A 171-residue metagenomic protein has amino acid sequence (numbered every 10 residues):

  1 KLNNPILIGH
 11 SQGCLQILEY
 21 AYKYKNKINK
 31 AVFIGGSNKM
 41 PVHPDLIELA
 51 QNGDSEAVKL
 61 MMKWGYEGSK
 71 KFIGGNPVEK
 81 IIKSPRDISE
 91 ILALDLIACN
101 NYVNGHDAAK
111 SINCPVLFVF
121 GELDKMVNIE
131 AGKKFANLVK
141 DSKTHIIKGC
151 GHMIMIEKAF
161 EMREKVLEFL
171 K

Functional and structural regions predicted by a protein language model:
L2-S11: Alpha/beta-hydrolase fold nucleophile elbow
L15-K59: Flexible "cap/lid" loop of the alpha/beta hydrolase fold
E48-S111: Conserved alpha/beta-hydrolase catalytic His-Asp/Glu region
D87, V127-E130, E157: Residue-level signal for the nucleotide or nucleotide-sugar donor/cofactor binding architecture
L96, F135, M162, V166 (+1 more regions): Hydrophobic "lid"/C-terminal helical patch of Rossmann-like NAD(P)-dependent dehydrogenase/epimerase domains
I112, F118-F120, D124: Short beta-strand/loop motif that positions the catalytic acidic residue of the alpha/beta-hydrolase fold
I129, K133-H152: Catalytic histidine neighborhood in serine/cysteine hydrolases with alpha/beta-hydrolase-type architecture
C150-R163: Catalytic histidine-centered segment of alpha/beta-hydrolase-like enzymes
